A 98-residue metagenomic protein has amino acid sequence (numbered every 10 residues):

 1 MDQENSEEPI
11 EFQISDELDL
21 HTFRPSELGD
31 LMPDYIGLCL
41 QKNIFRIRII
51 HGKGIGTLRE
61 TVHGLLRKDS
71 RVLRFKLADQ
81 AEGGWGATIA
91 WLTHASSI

Functional and structural regions predicted by a protein language model:
M1-I98: Long, charged, low-complexity intrinsically disordered regions
